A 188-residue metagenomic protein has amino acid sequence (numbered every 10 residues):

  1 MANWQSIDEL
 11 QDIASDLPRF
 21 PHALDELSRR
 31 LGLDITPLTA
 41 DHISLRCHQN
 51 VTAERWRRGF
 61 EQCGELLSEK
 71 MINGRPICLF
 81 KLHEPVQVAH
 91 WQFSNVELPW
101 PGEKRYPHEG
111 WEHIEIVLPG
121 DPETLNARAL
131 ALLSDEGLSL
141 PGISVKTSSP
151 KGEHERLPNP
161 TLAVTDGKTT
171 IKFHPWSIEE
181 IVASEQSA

Functional and structural regions predicted by a protein language model:
A2-D41, L45-R75, K81-A188: Glyoxalase I/VOC metalloenzyme domain signal
